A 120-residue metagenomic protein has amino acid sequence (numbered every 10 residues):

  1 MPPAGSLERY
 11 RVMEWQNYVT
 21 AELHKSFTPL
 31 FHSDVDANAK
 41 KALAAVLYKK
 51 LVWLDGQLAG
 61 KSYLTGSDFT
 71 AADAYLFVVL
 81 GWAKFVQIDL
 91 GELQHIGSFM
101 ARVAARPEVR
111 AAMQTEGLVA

Functional and structural regions predicted by a protein language model:
M1-A4, S26-P29, S62-S67, E92 (+1 more regions): Short, hydrophobic secondary-structure boundary micro-motifs
M1-A45, L51, D55: GST-like domain detector, emphasizing the conserved glutathione-binding G-site in the N-terminal thioredoxin-like
N17, A59, A101-A104, Q114: Alpha-helix boundary recognition
A21-H24, V52, G56-Y63, A105-V109: Generic structural signal for secondary-structure transition and capping sites
E22, F27, L64-D89, G97-V103: GST superfamily/GST-like fold recognition
P29, S33-A37, G60, L64 (+1 more regions): General structural signal for alpha-helix termini and helix-helix connectors
L47, I96: Aromatic/hydrophobic pocket-lining residues that form the small-molecule binding cavity in soluble enzyme cores
Q114-A120: Terminal-tail/helix-coil boundary detector
